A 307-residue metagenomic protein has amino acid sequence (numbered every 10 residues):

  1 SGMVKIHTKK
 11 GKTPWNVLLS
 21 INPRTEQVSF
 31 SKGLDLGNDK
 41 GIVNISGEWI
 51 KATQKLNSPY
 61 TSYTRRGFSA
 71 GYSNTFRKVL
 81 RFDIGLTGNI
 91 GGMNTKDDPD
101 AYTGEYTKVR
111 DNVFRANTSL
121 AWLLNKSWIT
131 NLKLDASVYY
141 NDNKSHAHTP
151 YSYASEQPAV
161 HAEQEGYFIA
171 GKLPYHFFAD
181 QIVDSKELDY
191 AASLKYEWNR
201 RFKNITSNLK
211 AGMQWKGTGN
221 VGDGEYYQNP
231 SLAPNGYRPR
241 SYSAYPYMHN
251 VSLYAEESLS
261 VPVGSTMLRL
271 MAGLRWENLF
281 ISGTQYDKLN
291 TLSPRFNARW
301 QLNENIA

Functional and structural regions predicted by a protein language model:
S1-L19, L34: N-terminal periplasmic accessory domains that precede and gate Gram-negative outer-membrane beta-barrel machines
G11, N22-E26, E277: Short beta->alpha connector loops
S20-K51, S58-L134: Transmembrane beta-barrel wall of Gram-negative outer-membrane proteins
L56-Y60, G283-D287: Short, solvent-exposed loop/turn segments at secondary-structure boundaries
T75-I90, V109-Y286: Face-selective signature of the C-terminal outer-membrane beta-barrel domain
A298-A307: Surface-exposed extracellular loop regions of Gram-negative outer-membrane beta-barrel proteins, predominantly
